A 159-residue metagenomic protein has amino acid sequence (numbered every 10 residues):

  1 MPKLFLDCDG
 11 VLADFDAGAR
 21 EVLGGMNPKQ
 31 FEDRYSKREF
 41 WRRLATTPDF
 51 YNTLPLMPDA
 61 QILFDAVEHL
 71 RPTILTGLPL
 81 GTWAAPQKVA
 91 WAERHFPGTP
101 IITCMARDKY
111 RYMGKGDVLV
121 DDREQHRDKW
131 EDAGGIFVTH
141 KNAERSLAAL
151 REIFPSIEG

Functional and structural regions predicted by a protein language model:
M1-L44, D132: Active-site neighborhood of HAD-like aspartate-dependent phosphohydrolases
L12, D16, M57-A60, A84-V89 (+2 more regions): A structural signal for well-ordered alpha-helical scaffolds and beta->alpha junctions
E32, R42-I74, G81-P86: Short, acidic loop-to-helix structural element flanking the phosphoryl-transfer center in phosphate-processing enzymes
R71, P100-I102, I136: Conserved beta-strand segments of alpha/beta enzyme cores
L75-V118, E124-D128: Substrate-recognition "cap/lid" segment bordering the active-site pocket of phosphatases
Y110-M113, A149-E158: Short amphipathic alpha-helix with an adjacent loop that forms part of the alpha/beta core around
V118-R151: Acidic, Mg2+-coordinating phosphoryl-transfer loop and its flanking beta/alpha structural elements, shared across
